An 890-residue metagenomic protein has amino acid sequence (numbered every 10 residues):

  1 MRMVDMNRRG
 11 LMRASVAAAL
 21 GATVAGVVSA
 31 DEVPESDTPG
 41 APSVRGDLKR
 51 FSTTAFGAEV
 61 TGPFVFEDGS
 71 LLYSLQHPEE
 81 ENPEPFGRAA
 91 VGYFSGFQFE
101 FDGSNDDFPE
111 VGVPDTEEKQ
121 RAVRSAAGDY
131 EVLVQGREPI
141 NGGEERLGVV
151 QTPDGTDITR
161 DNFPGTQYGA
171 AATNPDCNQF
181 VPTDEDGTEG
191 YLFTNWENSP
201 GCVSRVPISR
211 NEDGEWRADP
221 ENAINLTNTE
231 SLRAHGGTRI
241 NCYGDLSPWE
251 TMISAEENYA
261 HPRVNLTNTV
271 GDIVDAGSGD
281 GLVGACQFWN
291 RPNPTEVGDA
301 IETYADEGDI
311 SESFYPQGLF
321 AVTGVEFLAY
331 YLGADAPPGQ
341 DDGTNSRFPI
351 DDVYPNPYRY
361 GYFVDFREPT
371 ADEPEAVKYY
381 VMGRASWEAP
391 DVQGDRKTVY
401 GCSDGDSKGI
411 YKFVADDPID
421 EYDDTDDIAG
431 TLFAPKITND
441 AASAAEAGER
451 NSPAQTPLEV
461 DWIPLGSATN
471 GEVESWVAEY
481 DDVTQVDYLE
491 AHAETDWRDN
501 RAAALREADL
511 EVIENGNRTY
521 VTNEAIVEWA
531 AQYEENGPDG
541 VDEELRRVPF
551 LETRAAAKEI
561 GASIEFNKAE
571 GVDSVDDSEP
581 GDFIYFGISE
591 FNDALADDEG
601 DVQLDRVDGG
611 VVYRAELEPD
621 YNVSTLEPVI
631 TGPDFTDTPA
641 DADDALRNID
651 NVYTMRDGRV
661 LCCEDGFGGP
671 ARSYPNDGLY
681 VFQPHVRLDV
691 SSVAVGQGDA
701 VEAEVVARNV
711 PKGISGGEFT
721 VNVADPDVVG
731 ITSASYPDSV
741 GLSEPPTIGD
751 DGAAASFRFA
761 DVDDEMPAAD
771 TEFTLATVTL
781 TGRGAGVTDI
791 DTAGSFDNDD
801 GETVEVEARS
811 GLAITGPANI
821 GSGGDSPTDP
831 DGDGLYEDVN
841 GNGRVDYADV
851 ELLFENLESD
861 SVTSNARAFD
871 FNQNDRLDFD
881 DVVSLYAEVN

Functional and structural regions predicted by a protein language model:
M1-R2, G10-S29: N-terminal export signals
R2-D5, A17, D31-H685: Sequence/structural signature of beta-propeller domains
G40-A41, A122-R124, G244, V740-D751 (+1 more regions): Short, exposed beta-strand/loop patches in secreted or surface proteins that constitute
S104-E117, H685-D699, G821-R844: Boundary/junction segments of secreted and surface-exposed precursor proteins
N178, V705, F719, A776-V778 (+4 more regions): Residue-level detector of buried hydrophobic side-chain packing in well-ordered secondary-structure elements
G187, G201, K712-I714, A785 (+1 more regions): A cross-taxa feature marking solvent-exposed loop/turn segments within ectodomains of secreted and single-pass membrane
H685-D825: Acidic, low-complexity intrinsically disordered segments
S810-N890: Cellulosome-associated attachment modules in secreted, modular CAZymes
